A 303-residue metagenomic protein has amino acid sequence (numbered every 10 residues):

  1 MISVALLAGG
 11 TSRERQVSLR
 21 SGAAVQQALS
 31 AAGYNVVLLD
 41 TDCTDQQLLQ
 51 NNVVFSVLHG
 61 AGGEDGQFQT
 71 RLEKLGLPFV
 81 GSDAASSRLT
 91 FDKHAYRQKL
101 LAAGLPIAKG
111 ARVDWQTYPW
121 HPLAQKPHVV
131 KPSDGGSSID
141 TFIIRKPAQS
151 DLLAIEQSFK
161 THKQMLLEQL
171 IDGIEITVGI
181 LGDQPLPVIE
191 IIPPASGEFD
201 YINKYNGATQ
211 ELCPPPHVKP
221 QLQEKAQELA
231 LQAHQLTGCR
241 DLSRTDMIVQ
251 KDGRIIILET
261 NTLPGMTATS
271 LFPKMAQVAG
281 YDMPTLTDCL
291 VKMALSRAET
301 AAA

Functional and structural regions predicted by a protein language model:
M1-A95, D114-W120, C289, M293-A301: ATP-binding N-terminal substructure of ATP-dependent carboxylate-amine bond-forming enzymes
I2-A8, V36, D45-L48, L89-I174: Active-site nucleotide/adenylate-binding loops and adjacent lid/helix of ATP-dependent enzymes
G60, S137-S138, P194, N261-M275: Glycine-rich phosphate/pyrophosphate-binding beta-alpha loops
V113, T141-P147, I180-G182, Q250 (+2 more regions): Short beta-strand-to-turn element immediately C-terminal to the catalytic PLP-Schiff-base lysine in fold type I
Q149-E228, V249-I256: Phosphate-binding site of ATP-dependent enzymes
Q169, H234-M266, A276: Conserved metal-phosphate-binding beta-hairpin within the catalytic cores of diverse ATP-dependent phosphoryl-transfer
I191-S243, K274-A303: Active-site "cap" helix and flanking loop/linker of ATP-utilizing ligase/carboxylase catalytic domains
